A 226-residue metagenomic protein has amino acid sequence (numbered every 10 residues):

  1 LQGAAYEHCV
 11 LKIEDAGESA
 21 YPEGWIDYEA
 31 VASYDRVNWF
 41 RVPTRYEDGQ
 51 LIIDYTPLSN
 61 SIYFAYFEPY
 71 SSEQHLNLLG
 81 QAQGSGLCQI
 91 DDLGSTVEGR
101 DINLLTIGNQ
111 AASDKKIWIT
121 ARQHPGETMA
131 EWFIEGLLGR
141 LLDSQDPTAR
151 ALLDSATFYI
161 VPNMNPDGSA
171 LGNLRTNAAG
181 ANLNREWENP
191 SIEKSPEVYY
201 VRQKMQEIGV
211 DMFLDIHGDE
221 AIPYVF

Functional and structural regions predicted by a protein language model:
L1-L58, I62: Extreme N-terminal flexible tails
E18, N60, S71, A111-A112: Generic "edge-of-domain/loop-turn" microfeature
Y21-P22, A65, S72-H75, E127-M129 (+1 more regions): Short helix/loop capping segments that flank catalytic or ligand/cofactor-binding pockets
P43-S95: Extended acidic/polar, glycine-enriched regions that form or flank non-catalytic beta-rich accessory modules
L87-I107, A112-F226: Active-site/substrate-binding loop(s) of hydrolase catalytic cores
